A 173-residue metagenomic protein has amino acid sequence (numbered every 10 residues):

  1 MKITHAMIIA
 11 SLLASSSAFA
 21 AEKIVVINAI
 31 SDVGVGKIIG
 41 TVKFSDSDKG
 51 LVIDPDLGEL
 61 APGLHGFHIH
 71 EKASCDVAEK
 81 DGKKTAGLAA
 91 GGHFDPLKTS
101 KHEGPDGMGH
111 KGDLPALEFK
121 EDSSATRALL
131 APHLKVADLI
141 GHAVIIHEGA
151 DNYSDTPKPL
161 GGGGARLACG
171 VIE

Functional and structural regions predicted by a protein language model:
T4-H5, G112: Hydrophobic alpha-helical segments and their boundary regions
A6-S15: Bacterial N-terminal signal peptides
F19-E173: N-terminal leader/targeting pre-sequences
